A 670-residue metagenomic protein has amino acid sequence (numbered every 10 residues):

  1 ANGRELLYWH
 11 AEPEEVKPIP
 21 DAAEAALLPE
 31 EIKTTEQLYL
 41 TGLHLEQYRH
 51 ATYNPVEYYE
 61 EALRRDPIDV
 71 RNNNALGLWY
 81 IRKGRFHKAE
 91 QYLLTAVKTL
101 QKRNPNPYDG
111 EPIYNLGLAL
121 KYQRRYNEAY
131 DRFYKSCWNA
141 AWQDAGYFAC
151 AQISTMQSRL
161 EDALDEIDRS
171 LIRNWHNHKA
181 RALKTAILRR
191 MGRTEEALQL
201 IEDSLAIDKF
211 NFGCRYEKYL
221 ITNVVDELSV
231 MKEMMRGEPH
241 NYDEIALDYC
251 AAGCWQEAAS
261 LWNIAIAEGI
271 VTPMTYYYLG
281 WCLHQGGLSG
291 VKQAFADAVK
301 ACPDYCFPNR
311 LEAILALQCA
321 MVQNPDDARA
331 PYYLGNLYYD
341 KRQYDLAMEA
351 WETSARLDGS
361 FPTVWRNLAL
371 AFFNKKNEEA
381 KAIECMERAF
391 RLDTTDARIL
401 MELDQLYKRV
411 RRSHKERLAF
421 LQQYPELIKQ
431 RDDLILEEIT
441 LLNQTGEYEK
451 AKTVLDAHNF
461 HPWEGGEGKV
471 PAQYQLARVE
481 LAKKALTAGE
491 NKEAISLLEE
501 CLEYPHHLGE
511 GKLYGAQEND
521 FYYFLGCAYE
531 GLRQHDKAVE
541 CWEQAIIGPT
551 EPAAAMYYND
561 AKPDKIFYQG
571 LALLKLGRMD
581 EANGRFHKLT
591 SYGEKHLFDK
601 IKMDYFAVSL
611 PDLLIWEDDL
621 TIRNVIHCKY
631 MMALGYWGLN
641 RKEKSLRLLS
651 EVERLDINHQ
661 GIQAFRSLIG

Functional and structural regions predicted by a protein language model:
L43-H44, L78, L118, Q152 (+13 more regions): Residue-level recognition of tetratricopeptide repeat
Y48-R49, K83, Q123, Q157 (+12 more regions): Structural motif corresponding to the intra-repeat A-B loop/turn of tetratricopeptide repeats
P55, A89, A129, A163 (+12 more regions): Single-residue signature of alpha-solenoid repeat helices
E61-R64, T95-K98, N104, Y134-W138 (+14 more regions): Conserved structural position within tetratricopeptide repeats
N72, N106, P112, G146 (+17 more regions): TPR alpha-solenoid repeat register
